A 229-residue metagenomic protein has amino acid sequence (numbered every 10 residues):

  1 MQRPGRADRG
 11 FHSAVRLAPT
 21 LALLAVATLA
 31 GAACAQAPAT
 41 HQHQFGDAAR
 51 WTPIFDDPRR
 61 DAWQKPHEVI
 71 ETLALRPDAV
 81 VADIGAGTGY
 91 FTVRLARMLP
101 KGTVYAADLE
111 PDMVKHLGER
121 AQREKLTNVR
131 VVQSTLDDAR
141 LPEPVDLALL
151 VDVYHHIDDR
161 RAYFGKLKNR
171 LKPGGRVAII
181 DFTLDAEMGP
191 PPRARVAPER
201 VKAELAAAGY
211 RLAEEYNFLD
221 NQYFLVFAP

Functional and structural regions predicted by a protein language model:
Q36-R76, V80-A82: Class I SAM-dependent transferase core
A79, G102, G175: Glycine-centered, small-residue-biased loops immediately flanking beta-strands in adenine/cofactor-binding cores
A82, A86-A139: Class I SAM-dependent methyltransferase SAM/SAH-binding core
L99-P100, I157-D158, L171-P173: Helix-to-beta-strand junctions that scaffold the AdoMet/dcAdoMet cofactor pocket in Class I SAM-dependent enzymes
A139-A148: A short acidic, Gly/Pro-enriched loop at the edge of an enzyme's catalytic core that lines a small-molecule cofactor
R161-R176: A short glycine-rich, Lys/Arg-flanked "PGG" loop and its adjoining helix->strand segment in the class I
R176-K202: Conserved class I S-adenosyl-L-methionine
E214-P229: Core SAM-dependent methyltransferase catalytic element
